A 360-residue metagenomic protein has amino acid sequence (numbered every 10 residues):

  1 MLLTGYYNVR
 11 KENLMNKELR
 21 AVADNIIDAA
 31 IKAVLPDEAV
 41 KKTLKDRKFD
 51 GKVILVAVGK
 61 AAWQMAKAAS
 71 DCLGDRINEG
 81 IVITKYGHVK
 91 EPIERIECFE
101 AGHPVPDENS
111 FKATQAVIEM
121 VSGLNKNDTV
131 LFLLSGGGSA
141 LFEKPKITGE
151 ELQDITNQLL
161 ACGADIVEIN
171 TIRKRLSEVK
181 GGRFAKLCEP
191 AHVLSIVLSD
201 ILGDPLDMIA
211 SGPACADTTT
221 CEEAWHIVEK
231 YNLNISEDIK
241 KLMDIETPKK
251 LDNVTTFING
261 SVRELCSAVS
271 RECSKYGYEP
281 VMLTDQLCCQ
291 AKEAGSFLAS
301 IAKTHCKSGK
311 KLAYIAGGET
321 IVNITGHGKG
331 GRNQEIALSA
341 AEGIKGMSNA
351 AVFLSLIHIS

Functional and structural regions predicted by a protein language model:
L14-V56, Q64-M65: An N-terminal, well-structured beta->alpha segment
M65-H88: Active-site cofactor/substrate anionic-group-binding motifs, chiefly glycine- and Lys/Arg-rich phosphate-binding loops
T84-K126, V167-E168, I172-R173: Glycine-rich oxoanion-binding loops at beta->alpha junctions
K144-P145, A291-T304, V322-A337: Short glycine/threonine-rich loop-to-helix capping motif typified by GTGT followed within a few residues by an Asp-Pro
T148-A164, D217-N232, H327-V352: Gly/Ser/Thr-rich active-site loops/lids in small-molecule metabolic enzymes that frequently grip phosphoryl groups
I166-L233: A glycine/threonine-rich phosphate-anchoring loop and its flanking beta-alpha core in nucleotide/phosphate-binding
R173, A191-L194, A216-F297, T304-C306: Accessory alpha-helical/coil subdomains and C-terminal extensions that flank or cap enzyme catalytic cores
I357-I359: Conserved small/polar residues in nucleotide/adenosyl-binding loops
